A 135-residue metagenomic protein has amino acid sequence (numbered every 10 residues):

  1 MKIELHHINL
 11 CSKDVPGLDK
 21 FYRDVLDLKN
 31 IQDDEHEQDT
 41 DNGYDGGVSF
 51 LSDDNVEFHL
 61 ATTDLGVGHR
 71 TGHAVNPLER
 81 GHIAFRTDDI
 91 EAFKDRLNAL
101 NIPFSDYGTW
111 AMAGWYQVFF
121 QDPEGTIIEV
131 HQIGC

Functional and structural regions predicted by a protein language model:
M1-D19, Q32, R80-I83, G134: N-terminal beta-strand motif that seeds the catalytic metal site of vicinal oxygen chelate
H6, G46, W115-Q117: Short loop/turn microsegments at loop-to-beta-strand junctions
N9-E57: Core segments of cupin and vicinal oxygen chelate
D14-V15, D88-E91: Helix N-cap motif at beta-to-alpha junctions
F21, E91-R96: Short amphipathic alpha-helices within nucleic acid-binding modules
E35-T40, G66-T71, D106, A113: A short, acidic/glycine-rich surface segment
D54-F58, L65-V67, I90-E91: Short, charged/polar surface micro-motifs in flexible loops or helix N-caps
K94-C135: Vicinal oxygen chelate
